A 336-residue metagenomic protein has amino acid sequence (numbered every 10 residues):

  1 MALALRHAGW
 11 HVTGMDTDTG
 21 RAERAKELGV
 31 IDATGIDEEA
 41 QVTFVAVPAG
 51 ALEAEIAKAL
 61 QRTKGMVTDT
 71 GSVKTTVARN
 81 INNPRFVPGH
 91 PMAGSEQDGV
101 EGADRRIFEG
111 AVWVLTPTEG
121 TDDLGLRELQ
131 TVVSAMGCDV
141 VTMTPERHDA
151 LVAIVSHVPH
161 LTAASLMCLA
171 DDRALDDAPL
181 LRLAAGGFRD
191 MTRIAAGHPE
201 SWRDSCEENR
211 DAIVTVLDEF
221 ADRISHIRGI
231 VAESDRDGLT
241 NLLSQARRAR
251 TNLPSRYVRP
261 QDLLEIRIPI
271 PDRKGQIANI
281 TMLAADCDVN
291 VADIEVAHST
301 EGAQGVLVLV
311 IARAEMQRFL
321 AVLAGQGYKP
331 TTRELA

Functional and structural regions predicted by a protein language model:
M1-G35, V42: NAD(P)+-binding Rossmann beta1-loop-alpha1 motif at the extreme N-terminus of oxidoreductases
H11, R85, D139: Residues at the starts of beta-strands that form the adenosine-phosphate
T17, V47, T70-S72: Short beta->alpha hinge that forms the Motif I/post-I loop of the SAM-binding pocket
I36-M66: Rossmann-like NAD(P)-binding element
E55-G102: Rossmann-like NAD(P)(H) cofactor-binding subdomain of soluble oxidoreductases
I107-I194: Internal alpha-helical scaffold of NAD(P)-dependent oxidoreductase catalytic cores
D176-A246: Interdomain hinge/lid region at the active-site interface of Rossmann-like NAD(P)-dependent oxidoreductases
A249-A336: A conserved regulatory-domain signal marking ACT and ACT-like small-molecule sensing domains and adjacent regulatory
